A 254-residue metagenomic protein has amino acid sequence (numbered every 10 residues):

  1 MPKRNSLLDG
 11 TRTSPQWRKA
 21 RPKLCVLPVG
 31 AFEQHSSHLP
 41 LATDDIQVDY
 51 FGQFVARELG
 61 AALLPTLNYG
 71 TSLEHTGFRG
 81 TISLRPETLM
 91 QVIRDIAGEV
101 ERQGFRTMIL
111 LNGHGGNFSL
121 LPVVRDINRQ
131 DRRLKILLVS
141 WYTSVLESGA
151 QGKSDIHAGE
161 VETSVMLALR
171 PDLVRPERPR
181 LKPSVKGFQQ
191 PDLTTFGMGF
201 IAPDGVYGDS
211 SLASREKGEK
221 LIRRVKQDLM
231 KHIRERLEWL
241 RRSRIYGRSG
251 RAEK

Functional and structural regions predicted by a protein language model:
M1-T107, G113-K254: Extended, histidine- and acidic-residue-enriched regions that form the cofactor-binding/catalytic faces
